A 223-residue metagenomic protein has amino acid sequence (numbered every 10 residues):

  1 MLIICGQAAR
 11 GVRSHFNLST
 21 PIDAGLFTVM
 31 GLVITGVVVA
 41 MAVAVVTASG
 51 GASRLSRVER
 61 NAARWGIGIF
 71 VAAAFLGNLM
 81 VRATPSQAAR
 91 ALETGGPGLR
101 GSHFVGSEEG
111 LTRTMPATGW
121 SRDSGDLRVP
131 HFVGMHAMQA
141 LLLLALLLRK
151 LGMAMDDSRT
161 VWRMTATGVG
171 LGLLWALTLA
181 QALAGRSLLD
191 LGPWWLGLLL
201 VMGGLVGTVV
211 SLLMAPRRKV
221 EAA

Functional and structural regions predicted by a protein language model:
M1, G6-G66: Membrane-interface helix-loop-helix junctions at boundaries between adjacent transmembrane segments
L2-R13, A72-Q87, L173-A182: C-terminal TM-helix exit segments that contain a strictly Trp-centered aromatic cap at the helix terminus
G31-V46, A137-L146, L200-R217: Hydrophobic cores of alpha-helical transmembrane segments in multi-pass inner/ER membrane proteins, independent
G50-F75, L92, T160-T167: Interfacial segments of alpha-helical transmembrane regions
V81-A137: Membrane-interfacial catalytic/cofactor-binding modules of polytopic membrane enzymes
P116, W120-L171, W175: Glycine/small-residue-rich hydrophobic helix-like segments
G125-R128, D157-V209: Membrane-interface transmembrane-helix boundary segments in multi-pass integral membrane proteins
R217-A223: Short, charged juxtamembrane terminal tails flanking transmembrane helices
